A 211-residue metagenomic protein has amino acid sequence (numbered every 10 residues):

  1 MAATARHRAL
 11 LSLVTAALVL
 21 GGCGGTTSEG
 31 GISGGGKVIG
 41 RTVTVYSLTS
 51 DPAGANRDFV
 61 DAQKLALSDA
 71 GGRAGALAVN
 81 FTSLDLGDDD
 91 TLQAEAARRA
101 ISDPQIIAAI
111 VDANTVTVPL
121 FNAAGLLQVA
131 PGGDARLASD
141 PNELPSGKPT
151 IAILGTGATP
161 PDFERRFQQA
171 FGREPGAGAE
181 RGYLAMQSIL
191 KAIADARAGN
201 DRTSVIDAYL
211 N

Functional and structural regions predicted by a protein language model:
A2-T15, C23-N211: Extracytosolic ligand-binding ectodomains
